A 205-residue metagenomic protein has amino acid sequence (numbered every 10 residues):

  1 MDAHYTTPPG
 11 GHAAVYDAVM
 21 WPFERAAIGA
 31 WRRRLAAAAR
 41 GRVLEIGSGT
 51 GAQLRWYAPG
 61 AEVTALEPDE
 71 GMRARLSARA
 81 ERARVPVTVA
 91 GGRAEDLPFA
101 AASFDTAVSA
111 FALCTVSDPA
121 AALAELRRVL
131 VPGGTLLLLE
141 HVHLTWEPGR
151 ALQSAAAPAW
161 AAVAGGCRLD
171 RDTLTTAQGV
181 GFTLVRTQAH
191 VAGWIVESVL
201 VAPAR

Functional and structural regions predicted by a protein language model:
M1-G41, A52-Q53, M72-R75, Q153-W160: Conserved class I S-adenosyl-L-methionine
A3-H4, G10, V19-P22, L137-E197: C-terminal alpha-helical "lid/dimerization" subdomain adjacent to the S-adenosyl-L-methionine
R42-D96: Class I SAM-dependent methyltransferase SAM/SAH-binding core
E62, G133-T135: Short glycine-centered segments of the SAM/dcSAM-binding site in methyltransferase folds
E95-A107: A short acidic, Gly/Pro-enriched loop at the edge of an enzyme's catalytic core that lines a small-molecule cofactor
D105-D118: A short SAM/SAH-binding and catalytic strip from SAM-dependent methyltransferases
A120-P132: A short glycine-rich, Lys/Arg-flanked "PGG" loop and its adjoining helix->strand segment in the class I
E197-R205: C-terminal lobe and adjacent flexible extensions of AdoMet/dcAdoMet transferase-like proteins
